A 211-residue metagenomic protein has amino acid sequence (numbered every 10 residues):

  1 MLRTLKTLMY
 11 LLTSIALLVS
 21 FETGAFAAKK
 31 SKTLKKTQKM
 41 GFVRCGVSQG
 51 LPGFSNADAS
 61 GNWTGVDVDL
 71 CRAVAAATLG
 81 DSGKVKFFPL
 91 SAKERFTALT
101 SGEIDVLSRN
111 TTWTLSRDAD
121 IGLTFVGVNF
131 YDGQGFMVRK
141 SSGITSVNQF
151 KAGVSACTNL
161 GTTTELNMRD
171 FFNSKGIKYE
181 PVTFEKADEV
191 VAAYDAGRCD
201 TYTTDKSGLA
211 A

Functional and structural regions predicted by a protein language model:
L2-L12, V19-G83: N-terminal hydrophobic or amphipathic helices and topogenic motifs
K30-K32, V85-T97, G143-T145, E180-A196: Short helix-initiation/N-cap motifs at beta->coil->alpha
M40-S48, T64, N148-E165: Short loop->beta-strand "edge-of-pocket" segments that line small-molecule binding or catalytic clefts across diverse
V43-R44, G80-G83, S101-R109, V154-A156 (+1 more regions): Alpha-to-beta junction loops
A57-S60, R72-G83, F125, T164-T183: Ligand-binding cleft/hinge of the Venus flytrap
R72, A76, K84-Q149: Acidic, polar ligand-binding/catalytic clefts
E94, S108-D120, N167-S174, A192-A211: A ligand-binding cleft/hinge motif common to bilobed small-molecule-binding domains
G122-Y131, E180-V182, D200, A211: Short beta-strand->loop
